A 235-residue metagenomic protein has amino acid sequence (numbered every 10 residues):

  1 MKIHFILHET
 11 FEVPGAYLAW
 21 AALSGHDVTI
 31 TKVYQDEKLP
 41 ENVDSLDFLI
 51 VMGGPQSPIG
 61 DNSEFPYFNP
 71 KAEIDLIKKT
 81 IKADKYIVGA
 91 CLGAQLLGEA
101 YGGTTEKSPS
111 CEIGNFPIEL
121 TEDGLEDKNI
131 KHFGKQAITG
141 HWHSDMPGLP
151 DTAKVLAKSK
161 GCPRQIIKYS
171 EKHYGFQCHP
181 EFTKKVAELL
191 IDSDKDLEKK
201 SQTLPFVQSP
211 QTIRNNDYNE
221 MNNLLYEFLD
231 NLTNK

Functional and structural regions predicted by a protein language model:
M1-A83, K199-K235: N-terminal beta1-alpha1 cap of cysteine-dependent amidohydrolase-like domains
G15-A16, P40, I59-N62, G98-A100 (+3 more regions): Short glycine-/acidic-enriched loop or helix-start segments at secondary-structure transitions that form or flank
W20-L23, F65-N69, T105-E106, K158 (+1 more regions): Glycine-rich, phosphate-binding/catalytic loops in enzymes
D27-T29, T104, I138, K154: Conserved beta-strand segments of alpha/beta enzyme cores
M52, Q56-G124: Cysteine-nucleophile active-site neighborhood
K82, T121-K235: Amide-donor transfer/coupling interface in amidating biosynthetic enzymes
